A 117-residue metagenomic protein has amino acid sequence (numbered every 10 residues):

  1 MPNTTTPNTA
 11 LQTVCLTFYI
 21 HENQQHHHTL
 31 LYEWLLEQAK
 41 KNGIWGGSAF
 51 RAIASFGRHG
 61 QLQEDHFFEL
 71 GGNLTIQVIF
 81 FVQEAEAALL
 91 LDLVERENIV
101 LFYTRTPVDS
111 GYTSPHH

Functional and structural regions predicted by a protein language model:
M1-H117: Positively charged, small/polar-rich N-terminal and surface patches that mediate targeting and assembly and bind
